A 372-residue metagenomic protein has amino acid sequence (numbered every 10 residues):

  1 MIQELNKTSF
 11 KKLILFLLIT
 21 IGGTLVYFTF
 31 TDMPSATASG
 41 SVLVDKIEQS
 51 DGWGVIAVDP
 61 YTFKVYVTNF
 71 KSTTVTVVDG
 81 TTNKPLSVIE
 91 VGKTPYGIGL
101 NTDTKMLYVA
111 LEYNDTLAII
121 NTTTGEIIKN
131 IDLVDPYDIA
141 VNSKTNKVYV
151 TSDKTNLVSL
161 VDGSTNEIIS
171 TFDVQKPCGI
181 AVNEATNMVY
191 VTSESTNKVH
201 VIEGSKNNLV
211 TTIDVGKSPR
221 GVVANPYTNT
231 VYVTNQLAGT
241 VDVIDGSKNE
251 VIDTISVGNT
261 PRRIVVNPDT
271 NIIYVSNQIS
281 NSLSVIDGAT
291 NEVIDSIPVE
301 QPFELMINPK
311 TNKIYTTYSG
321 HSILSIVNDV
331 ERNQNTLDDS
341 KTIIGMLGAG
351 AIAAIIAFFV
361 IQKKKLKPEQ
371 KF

Functional and structural regions predicted by a protein language model:
M1-L5, P368-K371: N-terminal Lys/Arg-rich, disordered targeting/topogenic segments
I2-S35: Hydrophobic secretory-pathway targeting helix
K7, K11-K12, K206, K365-K367: Polybasic, lysine/arginine-rich low-complexity segments
L18-G22, L347-I356: Core hydrophobic alpha-helical transmembrane segments of single-pass membrane proteins
F28-D338, F372: Predominantly soluble domains enriched in secretory-pathway, periplasmic, or organellar proteins
Q334-G348: Juxtamembrane/start-of-transmembrane alpha-helix segments at the extracytoplasmic/lumenal side of membrane anchors
I355-F372: C-terminal membrane-anchoring or membrane-association module
